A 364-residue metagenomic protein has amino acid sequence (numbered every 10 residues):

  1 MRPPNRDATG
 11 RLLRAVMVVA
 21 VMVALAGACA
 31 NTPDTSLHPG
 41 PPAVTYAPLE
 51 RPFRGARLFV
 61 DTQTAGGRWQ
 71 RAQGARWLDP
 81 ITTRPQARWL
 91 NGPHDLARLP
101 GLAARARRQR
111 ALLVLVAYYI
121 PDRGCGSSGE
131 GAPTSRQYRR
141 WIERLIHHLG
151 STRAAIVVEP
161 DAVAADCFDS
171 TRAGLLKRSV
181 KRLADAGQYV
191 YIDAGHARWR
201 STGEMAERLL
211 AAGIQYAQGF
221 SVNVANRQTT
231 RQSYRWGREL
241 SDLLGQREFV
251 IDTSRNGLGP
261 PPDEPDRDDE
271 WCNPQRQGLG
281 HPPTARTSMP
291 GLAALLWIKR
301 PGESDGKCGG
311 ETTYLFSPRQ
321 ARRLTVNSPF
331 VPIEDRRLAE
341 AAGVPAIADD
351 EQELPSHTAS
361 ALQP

Functional and structural regions predicted by a protein language model:
R2-P33: Secretory targeting and sorting signals
A26-Y46: C-terminal region of N-terminal signal peptides and the immediate post-cleavage residues of exported proteins
T45, G55, F59-T82, R198-Q320: Surface-exposed substrate-engagement region within the catalytic domains of secreted or surface-exposed extracellular
P52-H148, R300-S304, G309-E311, L315-T325: N-terminal carbohydrate-binding/catalytic regions of secreted carbohydrate-active enzymes
R110-V114, R153-V157, G187-Y191, A217-S221 (+2 more regions): Structural preference for beta-strand elements that scaffold enzyme active sites
Y118-I120, A155, A186, W199 (+1 more regions): Glycoside hydrolase catalytic-domain context in secreted enzymes
G129-R153, P160-Y189, G195-H196, T202-E204: Active-site cleft segment of glycoside hydrolase catalytic domains centered on the general acid/base Glu
A294-R300, G306-P364: Extended hydrophobic packing segments that form well-structured cores
